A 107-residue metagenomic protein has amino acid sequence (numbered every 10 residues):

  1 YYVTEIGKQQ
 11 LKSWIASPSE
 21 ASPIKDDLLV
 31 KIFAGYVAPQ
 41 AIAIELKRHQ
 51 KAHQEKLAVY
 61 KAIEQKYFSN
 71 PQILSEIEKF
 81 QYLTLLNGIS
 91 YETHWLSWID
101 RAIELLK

Functional and structural regions predicted by a protein language model:
Y1, F33, Y60, F80-Y82 (+1 more regions): Aromatic side chains
Y1-K12: Basic, amphipathic "hinge/linker" alpha-helix immediately C-terminal to the N-terminal HTH DNA-binding motif
S13-V59: Amphipathic alpha-helical dimerization/coiled-coil segments that flank or bridge DNA-binding/regulatory modules
A43, Q50, Q54-L57, E64 (+4 more regions): Heptad-repeat amphipathic alpha-helical coiled-coil interaction surface used for oligomerization/assembly
I63-T84: Acidic interhelical loop/turn segments
L106-K107: Inter-helical turn/loop segments and adjacent helix faces that build the functional surface of alpha-helical bundle
